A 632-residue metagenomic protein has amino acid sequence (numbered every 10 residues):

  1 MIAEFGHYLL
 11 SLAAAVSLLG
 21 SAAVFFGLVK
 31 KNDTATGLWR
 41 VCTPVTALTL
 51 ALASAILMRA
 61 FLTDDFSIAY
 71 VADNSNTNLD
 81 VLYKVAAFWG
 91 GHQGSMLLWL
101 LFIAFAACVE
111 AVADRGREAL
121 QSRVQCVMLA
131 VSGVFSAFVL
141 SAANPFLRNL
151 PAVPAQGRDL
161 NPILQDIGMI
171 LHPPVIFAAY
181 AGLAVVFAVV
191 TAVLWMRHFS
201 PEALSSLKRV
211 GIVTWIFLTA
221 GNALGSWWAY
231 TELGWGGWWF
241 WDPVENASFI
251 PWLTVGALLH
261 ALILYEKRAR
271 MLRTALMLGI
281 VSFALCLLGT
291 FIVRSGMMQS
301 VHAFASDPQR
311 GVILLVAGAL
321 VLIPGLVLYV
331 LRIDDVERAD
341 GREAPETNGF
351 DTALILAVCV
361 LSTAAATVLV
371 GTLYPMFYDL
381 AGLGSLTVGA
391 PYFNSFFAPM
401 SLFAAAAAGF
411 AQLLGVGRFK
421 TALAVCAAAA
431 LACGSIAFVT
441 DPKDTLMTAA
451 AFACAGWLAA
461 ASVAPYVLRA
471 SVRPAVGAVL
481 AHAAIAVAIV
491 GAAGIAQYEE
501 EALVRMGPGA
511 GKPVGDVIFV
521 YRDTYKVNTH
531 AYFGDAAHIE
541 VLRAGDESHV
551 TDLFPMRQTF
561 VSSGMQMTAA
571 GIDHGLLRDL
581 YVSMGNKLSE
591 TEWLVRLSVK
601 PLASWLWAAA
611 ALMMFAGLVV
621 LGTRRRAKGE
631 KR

Functional and structural regions predicted by a protein language model:
M1-D33, V45-L48, L52, F66 (+7 more regions): Contiguous transmembrane helix-bundle modules in multi-pass membrane proteins
F5, P174, A178-T191, A203-H260 (+8 more regions): Extended, hydrophobic alpha-helical segments in both membrane/secreted and soluble proteins
L9, A51-L62, A130-F146, S206-W215 (+3 more regions): Alpha-helical transmembrane segments of integral membrane proteins, especially early/N-terminal helices
S11-A22, L28, S95-S226: A conserved hydrophobic secondary-structure block that centers on an alpha-helix together with its immediately flanking
V29-L50, V109-S132, W195-I216, L264-I280 (+5 more regions): Membrane-interfacial loop-to-helix junctions in multi-pass inner-membrane proteins
L52-Q125, L140-L160, N222-E266, G289-V312 (+1 more regions): Membrane-interface helix-loop-helix modules in multi-pass inner-membrane proteins
V85-L101, Q165-Y180, A317-I323, N394-A407: Hydrophobic alpha-helical transmembrane segments
A430-L431, A486-K628: Accessory, solvent-exposed terminal regions and/or long lumenal/extracellular loops of proteins
